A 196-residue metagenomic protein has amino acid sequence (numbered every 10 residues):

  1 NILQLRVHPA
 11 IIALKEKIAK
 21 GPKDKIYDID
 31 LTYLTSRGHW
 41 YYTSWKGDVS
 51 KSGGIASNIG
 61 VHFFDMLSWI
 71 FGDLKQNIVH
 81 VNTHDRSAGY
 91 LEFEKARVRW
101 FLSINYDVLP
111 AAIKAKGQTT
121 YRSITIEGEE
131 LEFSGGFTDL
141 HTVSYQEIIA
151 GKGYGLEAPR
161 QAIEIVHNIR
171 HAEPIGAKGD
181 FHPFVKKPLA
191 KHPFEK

Functional and structural regions predicted by a protein language model:
L5-K75: Predominantly a Rossmann-like dinucleotide-binding segment in NAD(P)-dependent oxidoreductases
V7, A56-G60, F133, F137 (+1 more regions): Aromatic-acidic/polar surface patches that form glycan- and anion
H8, I12, V61-D65, T138-T142 (+1 more regions): A structural signal for well-ordered alpha-helical segments within the folded catalytic domains of diverse enzymes
D28-I29, I78, R99-S103: Beta-strand scaffold of nucleotide-dependent catalytic cores
K75-T83: Conserved S-adenosyl-L-methionine
S87-H141: C-terminal substrate-binding/catalytic lobe of Rossmann-fold NAD(P)-dependent oxidoreductases
Q146-K196: C-terminal helix-rich "cap/oligomerization" subdomain common to oxidoreductases
